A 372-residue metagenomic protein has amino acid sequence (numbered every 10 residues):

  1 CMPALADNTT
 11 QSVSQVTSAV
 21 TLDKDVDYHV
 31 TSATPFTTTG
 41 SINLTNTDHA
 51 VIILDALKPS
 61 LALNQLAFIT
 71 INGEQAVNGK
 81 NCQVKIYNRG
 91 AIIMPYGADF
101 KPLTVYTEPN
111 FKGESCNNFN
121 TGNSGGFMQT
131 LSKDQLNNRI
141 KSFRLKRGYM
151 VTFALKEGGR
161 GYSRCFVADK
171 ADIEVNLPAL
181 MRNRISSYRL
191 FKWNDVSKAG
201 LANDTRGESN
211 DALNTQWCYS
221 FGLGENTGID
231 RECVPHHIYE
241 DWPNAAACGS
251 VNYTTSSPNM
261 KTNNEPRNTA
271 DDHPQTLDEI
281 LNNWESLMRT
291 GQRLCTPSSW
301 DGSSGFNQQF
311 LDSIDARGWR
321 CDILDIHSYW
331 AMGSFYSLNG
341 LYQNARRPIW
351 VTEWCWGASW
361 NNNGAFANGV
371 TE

Functional and structural regions predicted by a protein language model:
A4-A6: Boundary at the C-terminal end of the N-terminal hydrophobic targeting segment
N8-V26, A202-N203: Short N-terminal segments immediately surrounding and downstream of signal-peptide cleavage
L22-P95: Extracellular beta-helix/beta-solenoid repeat scaffolds
A62, A67-K198, E225: Compact beta-sheet-dominated domain cores in extracellular/mature segments
T104-V105, T152-F153, K198-N203, Q216-F221 (+6 more regions): Structural recognition of the beta-strand scaffold that forms the well-ordered cores of secreted hydrolase catalytic
Y188-E225: Boundary/entry segment of secreted carbohydrate-active catalytic domains
E225-A247, L277-E372: Noncatalytic carbohydrate-binding groove/subsite architecture in carbohydrate-active enzymes
P258-W284: Glycine/small-residue-rich loop that forms an oxyanion/phosphate-binding "nest" at active or ligand-binding sites
